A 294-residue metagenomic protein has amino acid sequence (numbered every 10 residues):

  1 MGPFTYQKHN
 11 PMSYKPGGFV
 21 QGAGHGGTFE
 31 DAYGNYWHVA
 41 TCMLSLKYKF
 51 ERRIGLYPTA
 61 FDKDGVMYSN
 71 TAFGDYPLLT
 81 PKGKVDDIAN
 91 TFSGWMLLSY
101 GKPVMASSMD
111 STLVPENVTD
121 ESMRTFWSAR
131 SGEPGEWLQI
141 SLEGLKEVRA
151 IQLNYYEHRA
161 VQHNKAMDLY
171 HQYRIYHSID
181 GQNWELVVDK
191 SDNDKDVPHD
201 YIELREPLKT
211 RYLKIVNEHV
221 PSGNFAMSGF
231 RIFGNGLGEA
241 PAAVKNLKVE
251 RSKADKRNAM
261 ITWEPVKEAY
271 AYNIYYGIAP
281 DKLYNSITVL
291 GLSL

Functional and structural regions predicted by a protein language model:
M1-G18, D64-A72, L186-D189: Blade-edge beta-strand/turn elements of extracellular beta-propeller and related beta-sheet repeat scaffolds
P16-A23, D196-H199: Short glycine-/Asp-/Thr-/Trp-enriched loop segments that recur within the blades of beta-propeller repeat domains
F29, N35-L44: Hydrophobic core segments of beta-strands in well-ordered, beta-rich domains
S45-G101: Beta-propeller fold recognition
D120-V188, P198-K245, T262-E264: Aromatic, loop-rich ligand-recognition surfaces of beta-strand-rich domains
R257-A269: Conserved aromatic anchor
A271-L294: Recognizes extended acidic, P/S/T-rich segments that occur within or adjacent to Ig-like beta-sandwich modules
